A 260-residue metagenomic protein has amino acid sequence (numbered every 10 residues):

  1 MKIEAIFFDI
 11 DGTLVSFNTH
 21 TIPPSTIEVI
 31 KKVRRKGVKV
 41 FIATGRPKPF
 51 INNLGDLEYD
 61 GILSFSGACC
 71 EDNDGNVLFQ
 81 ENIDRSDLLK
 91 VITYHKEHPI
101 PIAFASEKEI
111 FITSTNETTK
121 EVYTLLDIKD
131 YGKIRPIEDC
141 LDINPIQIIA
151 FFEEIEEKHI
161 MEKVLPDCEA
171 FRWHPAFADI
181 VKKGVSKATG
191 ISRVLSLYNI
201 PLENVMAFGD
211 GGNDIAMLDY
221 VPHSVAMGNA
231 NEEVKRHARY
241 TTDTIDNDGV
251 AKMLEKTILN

Functional and structural regions predicted by a protein language model:
M1-A5, P23, I180-N260: Mg2+-dependent phosphoryl-transfer enzymes with acidic/Ser/Thr/Gly-rich catalytic loops
K2-T19: Asp-based phosphoryl-transfer active-site loop
F17-H20, V40-F41, Q80-E81, L126-I128 (+2 more regions): Short, flexible loop segments at the rims of nucleotide/cofactor-binding pockets, characterized by
P24-T118: Active-site phosphate-binding/coordination module
R35-F41, Y59-D60, I146-I148, E203-V205 (+1 more regions): Short active-site oxyanion
L57-E58, S66, K163-D167, Y220-V221 (+1 more regions): Short, structured coil segments at secondary-structure junctions
Y59-G67, T124, A170-W173, S224-G228 (+1 more regions): Short hydrophobic/aromatic-enriched beta-strand-loop microsegments
Y94, H98-M217, N229: Conserved acidic, metal-coordinating active-site core of Asp-based, Mg2+-dependent phosphoryl-transfer enzymes
